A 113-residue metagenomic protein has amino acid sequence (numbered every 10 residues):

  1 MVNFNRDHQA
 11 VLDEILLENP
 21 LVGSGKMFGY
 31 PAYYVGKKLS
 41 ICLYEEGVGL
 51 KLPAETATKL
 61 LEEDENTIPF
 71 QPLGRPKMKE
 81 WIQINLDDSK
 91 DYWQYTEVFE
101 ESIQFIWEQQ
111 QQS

Functional and structural regions predicted by a protein language model:
M1-S113: Charge-dense, helix-prone N-terminal extensions
